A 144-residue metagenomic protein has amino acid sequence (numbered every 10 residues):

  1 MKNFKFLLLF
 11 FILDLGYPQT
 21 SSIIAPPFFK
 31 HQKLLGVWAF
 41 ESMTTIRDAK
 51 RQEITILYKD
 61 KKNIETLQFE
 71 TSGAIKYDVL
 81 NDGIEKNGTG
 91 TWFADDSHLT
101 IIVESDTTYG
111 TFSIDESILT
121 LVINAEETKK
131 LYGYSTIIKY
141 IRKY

Functional and structural regions predicted by a protein language model:
M1-P27: Bacterial Sec-dependent N-terminal signal peptides
Q19-T89, F93-Y144: Lipid interaction determinants
